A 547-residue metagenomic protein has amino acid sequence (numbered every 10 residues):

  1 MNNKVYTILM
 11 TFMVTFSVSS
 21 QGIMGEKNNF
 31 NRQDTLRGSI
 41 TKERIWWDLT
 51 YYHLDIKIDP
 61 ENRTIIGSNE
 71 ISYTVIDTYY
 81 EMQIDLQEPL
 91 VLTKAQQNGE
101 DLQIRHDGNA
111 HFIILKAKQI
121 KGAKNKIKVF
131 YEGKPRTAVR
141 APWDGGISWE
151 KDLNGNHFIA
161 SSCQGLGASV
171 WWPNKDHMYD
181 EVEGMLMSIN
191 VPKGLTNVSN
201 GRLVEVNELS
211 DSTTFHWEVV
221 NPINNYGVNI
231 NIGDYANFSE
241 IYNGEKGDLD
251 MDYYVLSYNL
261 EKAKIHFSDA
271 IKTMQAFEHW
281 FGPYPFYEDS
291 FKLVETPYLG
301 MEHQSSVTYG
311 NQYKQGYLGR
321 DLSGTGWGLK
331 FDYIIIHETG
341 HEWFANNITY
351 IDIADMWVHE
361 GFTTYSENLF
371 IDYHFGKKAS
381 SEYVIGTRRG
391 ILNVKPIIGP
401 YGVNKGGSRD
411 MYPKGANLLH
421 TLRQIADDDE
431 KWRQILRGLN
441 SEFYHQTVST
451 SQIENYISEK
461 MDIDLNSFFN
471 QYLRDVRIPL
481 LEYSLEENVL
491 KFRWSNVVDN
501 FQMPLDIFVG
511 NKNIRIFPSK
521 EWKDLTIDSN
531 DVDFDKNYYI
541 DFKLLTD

Functional and structural regions predicted by a protein language model:
M1-E26: Bacterial Sec-dependent N-terminal signal peptides
Q21-Y287, R409, Q424, F443: Acidic/His-enriched low-complexity segments
L92-Q97, V198, L465-N466, L481 (+1 more regions): Beta-strand-rich binding/interaction modules
G133-R140, K536-D547: Short acidic/polar inter-strand loop motif in beta-rich domains
V139, E150, M187, H216 (+4 more regions): Juxtacatalytic substrate-recognition/specificity segment
E181, L260-I271, T325-G326, K330 (+6 more regions): Soluble non-cytosolic domains of exported or imported proteins
V220, M356, E360-T421, F443: Acidic/His/Gly-enriched intrinsically disordered linker/tail segments that often contain short helix/coil "MoRF-like"
P285, S408-E486, L490: Amphipathic alpha-helical substructures
